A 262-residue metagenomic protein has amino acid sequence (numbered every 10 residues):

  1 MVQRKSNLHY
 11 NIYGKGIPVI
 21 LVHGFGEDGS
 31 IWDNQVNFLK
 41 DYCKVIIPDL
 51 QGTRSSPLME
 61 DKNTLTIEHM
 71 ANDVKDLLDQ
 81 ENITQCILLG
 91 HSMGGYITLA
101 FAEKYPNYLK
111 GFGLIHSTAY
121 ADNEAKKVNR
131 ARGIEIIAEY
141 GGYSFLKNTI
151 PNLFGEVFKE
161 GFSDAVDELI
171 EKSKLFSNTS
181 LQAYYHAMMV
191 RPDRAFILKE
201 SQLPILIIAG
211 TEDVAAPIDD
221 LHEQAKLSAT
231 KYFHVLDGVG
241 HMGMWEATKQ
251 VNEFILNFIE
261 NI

Functional and structural regions predicted by a protein language model:
S6-L8, Y13, V36-N37, C43-L89 (+2 more regions): Active-site loop/oxyanion-hole signature of alpha/beta-hydrolase fold enzymes
I17-G24: Short beta-strand element of the alpha/beta-hydrolase
G24-N34, V45: Serine-hydrolase catalytic-loop signature spanning alpha/beta hydrolases and amidase-signature enzymes
G90-G94, T98: Gly/Ala-rich beta-loop-alpha elbow adjacent to hydrolase catalytic centers
L99-K104, Y108-K147, L153: Flexible "cap/lid" loop of the alpha/beta hydrolase fold
D122-V128, Y140-E200: Conserved alpha/beta-hydrolase catalytic His-Asp/Glu region
Q202-V239, W245: Conserved loop-alpha-helix segment in the C-terminal half of the alpha/beta-hydrolase fold that carries the catalytic
W245-I259: Post-His helix in hydrolase/transferase enzymes
